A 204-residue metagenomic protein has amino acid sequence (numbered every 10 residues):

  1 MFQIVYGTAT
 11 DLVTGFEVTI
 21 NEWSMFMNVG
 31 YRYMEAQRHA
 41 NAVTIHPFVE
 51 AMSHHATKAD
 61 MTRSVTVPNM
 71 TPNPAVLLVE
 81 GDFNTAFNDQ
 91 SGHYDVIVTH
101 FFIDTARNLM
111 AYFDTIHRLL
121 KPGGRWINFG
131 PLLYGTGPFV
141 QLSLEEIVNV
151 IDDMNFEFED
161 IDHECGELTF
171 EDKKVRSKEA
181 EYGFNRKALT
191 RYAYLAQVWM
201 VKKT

Functional and structural regions predicted by a protein language model:
M1-E17: Conserved SAM-binding loop of SAM-dependent methyltransferases across substrates and taxa, primarily the Class I
E17-W23: Conserved SAM-binding motif I beta-strand of class I
R32-Q90: S-adenosyl-L-methionine
T44-K58, L133, G137-E179: Conserved Class I S-adenosyl-L-methionine
N84, D95-L109: A short SAM/SAH-binding and catalytic strip from SAM-dependent methyltransferases
M110-P122: A short glycine-rich, Lys/Arg-flanked "PGG" loop and its adjoining helix->strand segment in the class I
G123-T136: Conserved beta-strand signature within the Rossmann-like core of class I S-adenosyl-L-methionine
M154-F156, E171-T204: Core SAM-dependent methyltransferase catalytic element
